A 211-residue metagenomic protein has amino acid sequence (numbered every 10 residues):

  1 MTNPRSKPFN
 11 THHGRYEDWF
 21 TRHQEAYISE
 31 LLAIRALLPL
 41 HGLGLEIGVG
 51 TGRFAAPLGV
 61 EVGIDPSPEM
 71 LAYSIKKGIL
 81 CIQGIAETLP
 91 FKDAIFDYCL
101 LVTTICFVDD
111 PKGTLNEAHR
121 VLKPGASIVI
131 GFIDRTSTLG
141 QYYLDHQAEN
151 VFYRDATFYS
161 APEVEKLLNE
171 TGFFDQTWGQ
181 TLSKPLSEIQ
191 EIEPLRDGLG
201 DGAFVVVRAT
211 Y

Functional and structural regions predicted by a protein language model:
M1-H41, R53, Y73, L182 (+2 more regions): Conserved class I S-adenosyl-L-methionine
L45-T88: Class I SAM-dependent methyltransferase SAM/SAH-binding core
L100: A conserved beta-strand element that flanks and buttresses the S-adenosyl-L-methionine
T103-C106: Short catalytic micro-motifs in class I SAM-dependent methyltransferases
K112-P124: A short glycine-rich, Lys/Arg-flanked "PGG" loop and its adjoining helix->strand segment in the class I
S127-D155: Conserved class I S-adenosyl-L-methionine
D155-G179: Short alpha-helix
D175-Y211: A C-terminal cap/extension of S-adenosyl-L-methionine-dependent methyltransferases that defines the acceptor-substrate
